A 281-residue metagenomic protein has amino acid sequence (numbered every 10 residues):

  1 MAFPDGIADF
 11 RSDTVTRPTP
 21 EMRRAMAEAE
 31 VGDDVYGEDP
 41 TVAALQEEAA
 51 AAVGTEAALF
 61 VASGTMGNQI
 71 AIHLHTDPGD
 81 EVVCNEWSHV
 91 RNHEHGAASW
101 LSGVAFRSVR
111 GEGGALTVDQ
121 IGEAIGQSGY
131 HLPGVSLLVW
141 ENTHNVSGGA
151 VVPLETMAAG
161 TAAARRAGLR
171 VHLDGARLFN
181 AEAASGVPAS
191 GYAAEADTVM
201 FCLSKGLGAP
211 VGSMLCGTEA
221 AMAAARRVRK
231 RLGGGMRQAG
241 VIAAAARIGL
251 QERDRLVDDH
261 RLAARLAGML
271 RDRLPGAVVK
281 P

Functional and structural regions predicted by a protein language model:
M1-P281: Conserved PLP-enzyme active-site core in the AAT-like
